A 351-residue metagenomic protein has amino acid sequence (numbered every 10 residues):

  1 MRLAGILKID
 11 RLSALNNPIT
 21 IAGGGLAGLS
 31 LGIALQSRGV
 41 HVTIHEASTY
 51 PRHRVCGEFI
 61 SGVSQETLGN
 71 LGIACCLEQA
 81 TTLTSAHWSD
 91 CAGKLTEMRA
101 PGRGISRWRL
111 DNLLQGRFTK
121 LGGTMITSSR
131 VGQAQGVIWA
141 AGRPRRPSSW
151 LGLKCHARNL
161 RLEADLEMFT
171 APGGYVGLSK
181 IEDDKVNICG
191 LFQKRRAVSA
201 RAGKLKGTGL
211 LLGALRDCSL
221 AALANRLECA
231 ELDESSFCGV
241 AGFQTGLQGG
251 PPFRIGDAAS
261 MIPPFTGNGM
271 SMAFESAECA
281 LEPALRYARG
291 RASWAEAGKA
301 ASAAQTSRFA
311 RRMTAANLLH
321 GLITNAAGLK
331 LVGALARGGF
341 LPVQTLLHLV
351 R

Functional and structural regions predicted by a protein language model:
M1-P18, S37-R38: Extreme N-terminal leader/targeting segments of oxidoreductases
L3-I6, E282-R351: C-terminal helical "tail/cap" subdomain of flavin- and related membrane-associated enzymes
D10, V63-H156: Conserved N-terminal helical subregion
N17-T43: N-terminal Rossmann-like FAD-binding beta1-loop-alpha1 element of flavoenzymes
Q36-C56: Glycine-rich FAD pyrophosphate-binding loop
T49-G69: Conserved N-terminal glycine-rich FAD pyrophosphate-binding loop of Rossmann-like flavoproteins
G104, R201-A280, A284, A288: FAD/FMN-dependent oxidoreductases across multiple families
R117-A224: Predominantly flavin-linked oxidoreductase catalytic cores and closely associated redox partners
